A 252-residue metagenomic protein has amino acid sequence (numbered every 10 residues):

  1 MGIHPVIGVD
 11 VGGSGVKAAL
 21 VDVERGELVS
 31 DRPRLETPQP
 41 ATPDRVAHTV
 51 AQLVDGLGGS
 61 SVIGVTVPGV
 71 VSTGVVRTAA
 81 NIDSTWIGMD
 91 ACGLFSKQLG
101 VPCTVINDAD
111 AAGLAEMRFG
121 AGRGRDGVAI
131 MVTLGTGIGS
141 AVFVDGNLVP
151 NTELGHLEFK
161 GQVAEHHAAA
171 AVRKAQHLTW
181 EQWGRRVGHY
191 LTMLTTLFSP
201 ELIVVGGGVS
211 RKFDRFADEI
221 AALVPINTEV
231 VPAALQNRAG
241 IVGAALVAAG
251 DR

Functional and structural regions predicted by a protein language model:
M1-V62, V71-V75, F95-C103, A115-I130 (+1 more regions): ATP-binding/phosphotransfer module of carbohydrate and carboxylate kinases, centering on a glycine-rich
V76-G88: A charged helix-plus-loop insertion that forms the helical arch/lid used to bind and gate nucleic-acid substrates
I138: Extracytoplasmic strand-loop-helix segments at the start of, or within, the mature domains of secreted/periplasmic
